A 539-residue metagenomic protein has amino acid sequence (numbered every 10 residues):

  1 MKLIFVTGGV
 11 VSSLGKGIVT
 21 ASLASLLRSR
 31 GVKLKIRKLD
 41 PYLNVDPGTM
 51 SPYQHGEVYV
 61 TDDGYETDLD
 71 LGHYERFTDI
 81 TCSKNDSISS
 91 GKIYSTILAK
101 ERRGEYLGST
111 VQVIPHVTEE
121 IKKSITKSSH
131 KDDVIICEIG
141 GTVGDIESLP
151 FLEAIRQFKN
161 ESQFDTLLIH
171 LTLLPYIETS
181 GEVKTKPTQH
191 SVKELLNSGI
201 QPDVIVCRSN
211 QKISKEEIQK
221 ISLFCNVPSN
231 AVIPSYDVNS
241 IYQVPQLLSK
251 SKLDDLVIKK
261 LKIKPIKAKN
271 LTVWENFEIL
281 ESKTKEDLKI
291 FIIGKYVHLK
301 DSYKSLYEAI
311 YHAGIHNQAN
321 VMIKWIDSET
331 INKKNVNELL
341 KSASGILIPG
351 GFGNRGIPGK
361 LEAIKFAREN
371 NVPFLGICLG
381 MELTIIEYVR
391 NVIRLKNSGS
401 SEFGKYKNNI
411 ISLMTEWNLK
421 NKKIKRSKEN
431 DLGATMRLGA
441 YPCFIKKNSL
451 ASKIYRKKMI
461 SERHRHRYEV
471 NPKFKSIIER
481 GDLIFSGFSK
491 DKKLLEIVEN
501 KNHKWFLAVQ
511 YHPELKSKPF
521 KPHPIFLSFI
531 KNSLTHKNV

Functional and structural regions predicted by a protein language model:
M1-A319, E329-G345, F352-G353, K360-F366 (+1 more regions): Flexible phosphate-sensing "switch/lid" loops adjacent to ATP/NTP-binding sites across phosphate-transfer
L14-G17, A21-S25, S29-G31, L339-P442 (+3 more regions): Cysteine-nucleophile active-site neighborhood
K35-R37, K324, L375, V509: Rossmann-like NAD(H)/NADP(H) cofactor-binding core
Q54-D62, V238-Y242, I348, E369-L375 (+4 more regions): Short beta-alpha connecting loops at secondary-structure transitions that line or flank enzyme active sites
Q201, P228, E286, S342 (+5 more regions): A generic structural signal for well-ordered coil/turn residues at beta-strand boundaries that shape enzyme active-site
C225, V257-A268, V392-K396, F529-N538: Short, hydrophobic alpha-helical segments
N230-D237, K324, F488-D491: Beta-strand->loop->alpha-helix junctions that form or flank phosphate-binding loops in nucleotide-handling enzymes
D431, L438-V539: C-terminal and late-domain segments of enzyme folds
